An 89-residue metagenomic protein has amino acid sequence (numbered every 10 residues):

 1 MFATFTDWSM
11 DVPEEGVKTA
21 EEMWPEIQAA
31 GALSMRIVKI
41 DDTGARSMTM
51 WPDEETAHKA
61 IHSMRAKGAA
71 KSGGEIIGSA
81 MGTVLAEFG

Functional and structural regions predicted by a protein language model:
M1-M48, P52-A66, S72-G89: Short S/T/G/P-rich N-terminal loop/turn motif that feeds into the first structured element of a domain
